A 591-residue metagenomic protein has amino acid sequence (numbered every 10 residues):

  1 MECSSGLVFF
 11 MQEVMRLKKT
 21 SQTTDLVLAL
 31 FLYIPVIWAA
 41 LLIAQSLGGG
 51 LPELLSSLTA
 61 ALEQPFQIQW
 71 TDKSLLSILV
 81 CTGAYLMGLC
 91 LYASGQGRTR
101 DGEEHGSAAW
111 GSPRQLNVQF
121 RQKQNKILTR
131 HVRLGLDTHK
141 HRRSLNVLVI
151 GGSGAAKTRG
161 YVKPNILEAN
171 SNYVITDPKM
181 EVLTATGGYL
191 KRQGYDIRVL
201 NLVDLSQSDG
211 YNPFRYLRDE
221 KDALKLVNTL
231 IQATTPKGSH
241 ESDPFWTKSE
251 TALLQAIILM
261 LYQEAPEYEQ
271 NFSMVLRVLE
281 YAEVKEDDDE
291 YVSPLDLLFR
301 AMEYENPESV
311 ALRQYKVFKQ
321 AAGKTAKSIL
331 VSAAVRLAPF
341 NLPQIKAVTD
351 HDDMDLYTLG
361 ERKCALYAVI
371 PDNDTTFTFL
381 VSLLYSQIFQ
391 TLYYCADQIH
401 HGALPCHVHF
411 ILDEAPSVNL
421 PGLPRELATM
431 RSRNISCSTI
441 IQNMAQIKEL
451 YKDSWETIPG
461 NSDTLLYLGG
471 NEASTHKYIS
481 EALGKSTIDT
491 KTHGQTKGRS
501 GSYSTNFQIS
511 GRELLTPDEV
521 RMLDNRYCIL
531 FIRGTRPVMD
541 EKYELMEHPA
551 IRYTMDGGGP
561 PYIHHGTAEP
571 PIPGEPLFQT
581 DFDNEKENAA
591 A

Functional and structural regions predicted by a protein language model:
S5-V8, R143-I435, L450, G460 (+2 more regions): P-loop NTPase motor domains
L7-A155, R159-V162, K485, T496 (+4 more regions): Basic- and hydrophobic-enriched, low-structure N-terminal and domain-boundary segments that flank ATP-binding catalytic
Q12, Q22, Q45, Q64-Q69 (+21 more regions): Residue-identity detector for glutamine
L51-L55, T59, P113, T129-R133 (+9 more regions): Intrinsically disordered, low-complexity regions
F120-N125, T235-F245, E267, T490-Q508: Low-complexity, polar-biased intrinsically disordered regions enriched in Pro/Ser/Thr/Gly
L427-T429, R433-I529: Conserved ATP-driven motor cores of ASCE-family P-loop NTPases powering translocation/secretion/packaging/pilus
